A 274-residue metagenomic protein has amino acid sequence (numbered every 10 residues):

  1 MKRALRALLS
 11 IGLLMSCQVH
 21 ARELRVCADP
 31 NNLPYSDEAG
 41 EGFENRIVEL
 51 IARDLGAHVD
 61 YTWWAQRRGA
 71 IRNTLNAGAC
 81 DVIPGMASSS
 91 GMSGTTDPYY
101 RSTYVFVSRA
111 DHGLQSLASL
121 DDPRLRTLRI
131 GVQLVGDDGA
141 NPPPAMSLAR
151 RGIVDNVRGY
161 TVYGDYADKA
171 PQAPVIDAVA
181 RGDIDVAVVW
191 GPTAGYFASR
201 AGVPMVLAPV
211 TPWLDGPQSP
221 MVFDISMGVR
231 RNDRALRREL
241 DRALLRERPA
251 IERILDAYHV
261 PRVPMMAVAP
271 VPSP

Functional and structural regions predicted by a protein language model:
S16-Q18: N-terminal signal peptide c-region/cleavage motif recognized by signal peptidases
A21-M92, V132, D165-A170, I176-D177 (+1 more regions): Extracytoplasmic small-molecule ligand-binding "clamshell" domains of the periplasmic binding protein/Venus flytrap
D29-N32, R101-Y104, G113, G159 (+2 more regions): Periplasmic-binding protein-like
P30-R53, F106-A170, P192-T193: Bilobed "Venus flytrap"/periplasmic-binding protein-like clamshell domains and structurally analogous long
G42-L55, A110-L114, A118-G139, D215-P261: Extended ligand-binding regions for polar small-molecule ligands
I51, T74-N76, P123, A178-A180 (+2 more regions): Hydrophobic residues within well-ordered alpha-helices
H58, W64, V132, G136-Y163 (+1 more regions): Ligand-binding clefts/hinges and TM-proximal coupling segments of bilobed small-molecule sensing domains
G69-A70, N76, P84-G94, A180-S219: A ligand-binding cleft/hinge motif common to bilobed small-molecule-binding domains
